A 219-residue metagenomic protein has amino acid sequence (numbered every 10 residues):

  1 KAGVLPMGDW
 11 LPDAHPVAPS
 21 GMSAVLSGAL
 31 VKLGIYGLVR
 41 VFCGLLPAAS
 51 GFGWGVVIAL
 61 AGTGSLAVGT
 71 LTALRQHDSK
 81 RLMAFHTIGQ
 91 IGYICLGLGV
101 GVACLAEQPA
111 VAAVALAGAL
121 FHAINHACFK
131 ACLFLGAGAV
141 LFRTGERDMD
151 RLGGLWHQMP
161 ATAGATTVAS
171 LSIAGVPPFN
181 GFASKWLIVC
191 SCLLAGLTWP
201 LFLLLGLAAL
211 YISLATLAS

Functional and structural regions predicted by a protein language model:
K1-S219: Hydrophobic transmembrane alpha-helices and their helix-loop junctions in integral membrane proteins
